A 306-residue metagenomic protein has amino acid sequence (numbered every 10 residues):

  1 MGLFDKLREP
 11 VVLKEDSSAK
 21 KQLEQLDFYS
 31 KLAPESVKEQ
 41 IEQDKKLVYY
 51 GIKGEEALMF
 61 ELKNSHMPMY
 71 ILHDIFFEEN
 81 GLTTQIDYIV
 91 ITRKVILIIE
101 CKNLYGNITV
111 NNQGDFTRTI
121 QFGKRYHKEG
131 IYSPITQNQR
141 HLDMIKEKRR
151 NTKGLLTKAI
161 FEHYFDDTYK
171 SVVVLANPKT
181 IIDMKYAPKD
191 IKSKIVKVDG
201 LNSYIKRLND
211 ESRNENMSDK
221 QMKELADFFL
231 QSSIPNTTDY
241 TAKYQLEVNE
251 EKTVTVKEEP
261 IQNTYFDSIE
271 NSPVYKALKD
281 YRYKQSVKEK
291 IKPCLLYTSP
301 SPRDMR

Functional and structural regions predicted by a protein language model:
M1-T84, Q121-N271, K276-K279, K284: Surface-exposed interaction regions that form or flank ligand-binding interfaces
G2, K102, G114, P293-C294: Flexible, active-site-adjacent loop/turn segments at secondary-structure boundaries
F77, N103, D304: Short, glycine/acidic-enriched loop or turn micro-motifs at the edges of active sites
D87: Phosphate-centric recognition/catalysis
V90-Q113: Active-site beta-strand-loop-beta-strand hairpin of nuclease catalytic cores that positions key catalytic residues
I108-K128: A solvent-exposed, charged loop/short amphipathic helix patch at secondary-structure junctions
V287-L296: Short, Lys/Arg-enriched anionic-surface-contact patches
Y297-R306: Single conserved hydrophobic/aromatic residue that forms the stacking wall/gate of nucleotide- or nucleobase-binding
